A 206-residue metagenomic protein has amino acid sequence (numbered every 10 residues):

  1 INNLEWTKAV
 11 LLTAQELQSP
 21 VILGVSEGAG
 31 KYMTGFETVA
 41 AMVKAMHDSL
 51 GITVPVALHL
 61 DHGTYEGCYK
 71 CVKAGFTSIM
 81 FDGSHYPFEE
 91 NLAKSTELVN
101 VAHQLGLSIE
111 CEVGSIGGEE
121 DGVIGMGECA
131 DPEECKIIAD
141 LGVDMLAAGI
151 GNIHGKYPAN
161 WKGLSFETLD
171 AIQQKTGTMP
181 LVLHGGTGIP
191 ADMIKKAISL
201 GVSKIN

Functional and structural regions predicted by a protein language model:
N2-A29, T34-T53, H62-M179, A191-V202: Alpha/beta enzyme core
L183-T187: Glycine-rich beta-strand-to-loop/alpha-helix junction loops that act as flexible
K204-N206: Conserved active-site loop/cleft motifs that coordinate metal ions or position small ligands
